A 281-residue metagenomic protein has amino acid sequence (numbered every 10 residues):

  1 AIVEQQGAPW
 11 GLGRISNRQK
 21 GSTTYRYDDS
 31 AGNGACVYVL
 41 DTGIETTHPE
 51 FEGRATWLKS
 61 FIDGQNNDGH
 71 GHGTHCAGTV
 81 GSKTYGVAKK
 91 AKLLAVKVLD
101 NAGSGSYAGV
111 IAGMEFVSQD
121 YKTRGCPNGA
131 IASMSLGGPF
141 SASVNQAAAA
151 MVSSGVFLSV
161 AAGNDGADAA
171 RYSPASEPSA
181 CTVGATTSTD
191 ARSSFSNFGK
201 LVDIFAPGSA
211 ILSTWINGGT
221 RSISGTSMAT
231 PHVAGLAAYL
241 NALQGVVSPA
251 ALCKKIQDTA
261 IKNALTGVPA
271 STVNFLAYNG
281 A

Functional and structural regions predicted by a protein language model:
A1-C36, P49-E50, P269-A281: Protease zymogen maturation seam
G7-A8, T24-W57, G64-G109, G125-I131 (+5 more regions): Subtilisin-like serine protease catalytic core
G13, A91, A95, E115-V156 (+5 more regions): C-terminal subdomain of the subtilisin-like protease fold in secreted/lumenal serine endopeptidases
N17, D63, V98, A185 (+5 more regions): Active-site donor-binding loop signature of nucleotide-sugar glycosyltransferases
D41, L236-A237, T259: Hydrophobic, repeat-rich solenoid/adaptor surfaces of innate immune receptors and signaling proteins
A55, A91, K97, A206-S209 (+2 more regions): Short, small-residue-rich loop/turn micro-motifs
G81-S82, F116, G235-A242: Short glycine/serine- and small hydrophobic-enriched flexible loop segments
G103-V110, S133-D203, A210-A234: Substrate-binding/specificity loop regions of serine endopeptidase catalytic domains, predominantly subtilases
